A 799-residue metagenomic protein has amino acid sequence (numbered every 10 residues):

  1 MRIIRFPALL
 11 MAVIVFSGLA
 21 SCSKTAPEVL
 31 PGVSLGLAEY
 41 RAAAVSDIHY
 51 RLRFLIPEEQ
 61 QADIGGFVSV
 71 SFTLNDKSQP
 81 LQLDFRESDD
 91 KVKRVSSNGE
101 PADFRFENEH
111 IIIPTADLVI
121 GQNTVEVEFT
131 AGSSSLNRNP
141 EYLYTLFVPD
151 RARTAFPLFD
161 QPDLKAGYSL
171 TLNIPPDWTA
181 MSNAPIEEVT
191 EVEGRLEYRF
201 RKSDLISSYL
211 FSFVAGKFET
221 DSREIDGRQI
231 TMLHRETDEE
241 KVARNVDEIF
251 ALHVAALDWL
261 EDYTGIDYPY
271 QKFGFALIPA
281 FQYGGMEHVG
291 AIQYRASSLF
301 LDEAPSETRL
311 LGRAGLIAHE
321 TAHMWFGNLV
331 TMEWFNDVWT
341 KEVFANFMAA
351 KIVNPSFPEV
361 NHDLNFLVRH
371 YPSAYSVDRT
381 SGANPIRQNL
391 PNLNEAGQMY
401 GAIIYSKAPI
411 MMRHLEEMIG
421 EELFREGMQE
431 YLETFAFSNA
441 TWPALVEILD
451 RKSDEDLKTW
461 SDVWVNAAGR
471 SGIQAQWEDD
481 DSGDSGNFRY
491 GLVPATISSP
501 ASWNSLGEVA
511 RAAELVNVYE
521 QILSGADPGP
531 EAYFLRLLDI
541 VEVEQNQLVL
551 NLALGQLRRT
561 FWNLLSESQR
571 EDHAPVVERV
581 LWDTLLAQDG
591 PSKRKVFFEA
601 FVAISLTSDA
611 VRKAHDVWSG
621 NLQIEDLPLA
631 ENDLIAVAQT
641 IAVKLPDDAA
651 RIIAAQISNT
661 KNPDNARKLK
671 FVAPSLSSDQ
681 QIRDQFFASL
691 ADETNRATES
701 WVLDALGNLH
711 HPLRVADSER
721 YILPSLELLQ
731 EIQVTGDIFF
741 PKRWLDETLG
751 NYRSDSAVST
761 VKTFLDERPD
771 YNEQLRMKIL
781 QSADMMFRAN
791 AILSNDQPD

Functional and structural regions predicted by a protein language model:
A8-G18: Bacterial N-terminal signal peptides
V15, C22-F67, N137-E141, F156 (+2 more regions): N-terminal, polar/Ser/Thr-rich
F67-D89, D160, Y168-P175, P443: Surface-exposed beta-strand/loop patches in extracellular or lumenal glycoproteins
S71, E126-S222, D247, S461-W464 (+1 more regions): Extended, low-hydrophobicity, Ser/Thr/Pro/Gly-biased non-transmembrane segments
R86-L143, E193: A surface-exposed beta-strand-loop module
D89-S96, L457-K458, R470-S485, L492 (+1 more regions): Beta-strand-rich binding/interaction modules
F200, M232-S482, L552, R559-T560 (+4 more regions): Hydrophobic alpha-helical and helix-loop surface patches within well-folded domains that function as non-catalytic
A402, D481-D799: Long, ordered, helix-rich scaffold segments
